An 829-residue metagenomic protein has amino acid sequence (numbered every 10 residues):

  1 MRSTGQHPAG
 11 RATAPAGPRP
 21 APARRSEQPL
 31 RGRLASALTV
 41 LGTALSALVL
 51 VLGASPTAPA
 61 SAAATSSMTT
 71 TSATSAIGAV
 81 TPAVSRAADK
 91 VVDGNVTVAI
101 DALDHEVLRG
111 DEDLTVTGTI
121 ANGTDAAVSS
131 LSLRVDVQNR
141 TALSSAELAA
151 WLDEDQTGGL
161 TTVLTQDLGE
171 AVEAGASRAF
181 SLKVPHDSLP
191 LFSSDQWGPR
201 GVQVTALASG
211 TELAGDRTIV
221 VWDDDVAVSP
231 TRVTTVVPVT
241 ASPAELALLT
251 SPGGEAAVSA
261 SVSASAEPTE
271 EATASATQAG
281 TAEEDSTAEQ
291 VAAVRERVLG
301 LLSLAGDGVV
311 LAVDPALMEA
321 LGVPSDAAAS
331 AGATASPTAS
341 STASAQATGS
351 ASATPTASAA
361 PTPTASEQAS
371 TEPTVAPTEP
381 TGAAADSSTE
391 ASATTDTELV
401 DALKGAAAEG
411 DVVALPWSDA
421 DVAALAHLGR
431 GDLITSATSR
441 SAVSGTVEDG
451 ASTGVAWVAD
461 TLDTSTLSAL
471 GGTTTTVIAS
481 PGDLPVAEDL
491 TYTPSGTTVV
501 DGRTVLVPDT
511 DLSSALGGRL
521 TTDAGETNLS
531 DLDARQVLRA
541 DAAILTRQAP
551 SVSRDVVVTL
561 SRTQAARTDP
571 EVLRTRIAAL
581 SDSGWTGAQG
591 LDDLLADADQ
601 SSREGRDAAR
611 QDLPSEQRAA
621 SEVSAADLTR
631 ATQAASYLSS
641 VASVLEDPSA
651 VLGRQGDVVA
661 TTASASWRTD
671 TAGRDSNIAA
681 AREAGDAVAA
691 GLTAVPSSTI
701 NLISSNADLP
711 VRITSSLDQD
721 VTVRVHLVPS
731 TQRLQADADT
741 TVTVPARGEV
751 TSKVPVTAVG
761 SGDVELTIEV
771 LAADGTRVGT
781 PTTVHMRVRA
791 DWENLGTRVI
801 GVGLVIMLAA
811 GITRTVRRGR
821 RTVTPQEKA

Functional and structural regions predicted by a protein language model:
R2-G5, A9-A63, G801-R817: Secretory targeting and sorting signals
L48-D93, E106-R109, A126, A456 (+4 more regions): C-terminal region of N-terminal signal peptides and the immediate post-cleavage residues of exported proteins
V84-T97, R682-G691: Proline/serine/threonine-rich low-complexity linkers at boundaries of modular beta-sandwich domains
A142-G169, P729-T740, G748, V778: Short beta-strand and strand-turn-strand segments in soluble, beta-rich domains
S188-V226, N677-A680, G760-G803, M807-R820: Terminal connector regions
D216-K404: Active-site beta->alpha N-cap acidic-glycine motif
A292, S303, V309, R440-A451 (+2 more regions): Catalytic grooves of carbohydrate-active enzymes
S649-N794: Membrane-proximal extracellular "stem/stalk" segments of glycoproteins immediately N-terminal to a transmembrane helix
